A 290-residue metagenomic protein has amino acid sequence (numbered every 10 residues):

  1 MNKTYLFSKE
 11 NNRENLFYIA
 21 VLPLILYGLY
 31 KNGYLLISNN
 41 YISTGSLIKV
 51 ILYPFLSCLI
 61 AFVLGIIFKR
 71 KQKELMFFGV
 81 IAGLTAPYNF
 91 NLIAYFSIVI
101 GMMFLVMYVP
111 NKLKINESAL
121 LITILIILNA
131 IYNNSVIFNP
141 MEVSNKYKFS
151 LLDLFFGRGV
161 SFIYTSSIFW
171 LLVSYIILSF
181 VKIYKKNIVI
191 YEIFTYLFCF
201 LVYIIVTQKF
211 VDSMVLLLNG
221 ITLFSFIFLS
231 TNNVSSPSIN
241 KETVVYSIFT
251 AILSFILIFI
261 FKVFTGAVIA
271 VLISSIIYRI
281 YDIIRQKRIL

Functional and structural regions predicted by a protein language model:
M1-F62, D282, L290: N-terminal signal-anchor module of multipass membrane proteins
L22, F78-Y88, L120-S135, F194-I204 (+2 more regions): Small-residue-rich segments of transmembrane alpha-helices in multi-pass membrane proteins, especially helix faces
I42-S57, N89-S97, L154-I168, F210-T222: Structural signature of hydrophobic alpha-helical transmembrane segments
F62-F104: Long, hydrophobic/aromatic-enriched structural stretches that serve as scaffold segments
P110-S174: Long hydrophobic alpha-helical segments that form multi-pass transmembrane helix bundles in integral membrane proteins
N116-A119, M214-T222, T243-V245, F261-S274: Loop-to-transmembrane alpha-helix initiation sites
I168, L178-V211: Conserved mixed alpha/beta catalytic, RNA-binding, or beta-rich assembly cores of soluble enzyme, regulatory
Y203-S213, I252-T265: Hydrophobic alpha-helical transmembrane segments in multi-pass integral membrane proteins
